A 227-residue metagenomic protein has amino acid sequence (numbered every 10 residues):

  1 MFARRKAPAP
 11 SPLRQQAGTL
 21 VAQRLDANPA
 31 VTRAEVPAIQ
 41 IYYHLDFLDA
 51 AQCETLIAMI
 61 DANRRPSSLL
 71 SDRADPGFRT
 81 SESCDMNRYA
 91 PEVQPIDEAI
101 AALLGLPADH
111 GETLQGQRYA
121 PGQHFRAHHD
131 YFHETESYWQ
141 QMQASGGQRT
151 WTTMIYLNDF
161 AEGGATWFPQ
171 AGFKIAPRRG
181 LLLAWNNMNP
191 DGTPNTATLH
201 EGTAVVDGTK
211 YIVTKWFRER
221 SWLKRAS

Functional and structural regions predicted by a protein language model:
M1-A184, M188-S227: Fe(II)/2-oxoglutarate oxygenase catalytic core
